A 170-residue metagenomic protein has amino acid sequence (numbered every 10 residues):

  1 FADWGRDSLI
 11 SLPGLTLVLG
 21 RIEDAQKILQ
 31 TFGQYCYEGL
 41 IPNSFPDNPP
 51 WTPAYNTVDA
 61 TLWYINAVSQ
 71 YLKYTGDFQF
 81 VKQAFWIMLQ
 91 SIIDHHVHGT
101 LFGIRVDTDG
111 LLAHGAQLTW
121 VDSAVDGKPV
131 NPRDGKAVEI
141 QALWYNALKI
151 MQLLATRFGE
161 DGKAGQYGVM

Functional and structural regions predicted by a protein language model:
A2-S8, L12-H114, L118, A137-Q141 (+1 more regions): Aromatic-rich carbohydrate-recognition surfaces in CAZymes
L17-L19, K136, M151-Q152, F158: A generic structural motif
Y71-A84, L148-G168: Inter-helical turn/loop segments and adjacent helix faces that build the functional surface of alpha-helical bundle
L89-I92, A164-M170: Short amphipathic alpha-helical coiled-coil/interface segments
L118-L143, K149: Acidic/Ser/Thr-rich, low-complexity mid-to-C-terminal regulatory regions of eukaryotic proteins
